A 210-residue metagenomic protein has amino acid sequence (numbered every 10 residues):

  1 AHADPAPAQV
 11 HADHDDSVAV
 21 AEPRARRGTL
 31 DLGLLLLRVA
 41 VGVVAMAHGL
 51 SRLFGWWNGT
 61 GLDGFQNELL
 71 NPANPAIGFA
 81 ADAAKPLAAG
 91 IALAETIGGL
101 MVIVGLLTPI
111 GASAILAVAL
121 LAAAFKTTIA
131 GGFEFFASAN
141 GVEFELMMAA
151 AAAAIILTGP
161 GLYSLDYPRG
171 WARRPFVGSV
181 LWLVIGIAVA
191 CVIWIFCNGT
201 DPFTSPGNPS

Functional and structural regions predicted by a protein language model:
A1-W57, G111-S210: Extended, low-polarity transmembrane helix blocks
V44, H48-G90, I129: Solvent-exposed, well-ordered loop and adjacent helix/strand elements within mature globular domains that form
N67, I91, G105, I115-V118 (+1 more regions): Internal, well-ordered alpha-helical scaffold/interface segments that support domain packing or protein-protein contacts
P86-L100, V104, I110-S113: Hydrophobic alpha-helical transmembrane segments
